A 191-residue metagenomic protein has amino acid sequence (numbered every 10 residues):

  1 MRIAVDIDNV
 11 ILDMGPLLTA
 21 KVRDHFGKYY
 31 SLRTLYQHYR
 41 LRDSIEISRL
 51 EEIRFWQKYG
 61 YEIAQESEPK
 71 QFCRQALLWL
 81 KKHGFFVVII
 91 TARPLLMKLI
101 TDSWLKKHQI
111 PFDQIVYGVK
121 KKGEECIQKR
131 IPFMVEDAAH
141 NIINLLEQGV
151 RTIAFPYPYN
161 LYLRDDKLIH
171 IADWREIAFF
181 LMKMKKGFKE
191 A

Functional and structural regions predicted by a protein language model:
M1, D113, P132: Conserved acidic residues
M1-E52: Active-site neighborhood of HAD-like aspartate-dependent phosphohydrolases
Y61-I89, L95-T101: Short, acidic loop-to-helix structural element flanking the phosphoryl-transfer center in phosphate-processing enzymes
K81, K106, L146: Anion (oxyanion) recognition and catalysis
I90-P94, K106-E124: A short, structured active-site edge motif that brings together acidic residues
K122-L145: Conserved Lys-Pro-Asp/Glu-containing loop-to-beta segment of HAD-superfamily phosphomonoesterases, centered on
A139-A191: Asp-based, Mg2+/Mn2+-dependent phosphohydrolase catalytic module
